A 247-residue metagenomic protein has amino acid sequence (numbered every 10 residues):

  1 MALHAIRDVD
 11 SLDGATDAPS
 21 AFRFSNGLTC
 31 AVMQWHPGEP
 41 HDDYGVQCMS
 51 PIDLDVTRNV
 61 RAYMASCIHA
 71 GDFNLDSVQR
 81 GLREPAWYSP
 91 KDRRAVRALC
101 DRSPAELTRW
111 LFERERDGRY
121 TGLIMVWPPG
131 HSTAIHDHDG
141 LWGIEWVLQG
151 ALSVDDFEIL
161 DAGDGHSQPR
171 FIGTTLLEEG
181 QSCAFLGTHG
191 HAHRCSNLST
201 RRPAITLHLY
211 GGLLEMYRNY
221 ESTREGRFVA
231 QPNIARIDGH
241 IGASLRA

Functional and structural regions predicted by a protein language model:
A2-R93: N-terminal leader/capping segments at the start of a protein or of a new domain
D101-P129: A short glycine-rich, His/Asp/Glu-containing loop-to-beta-strand
R114-Y120, H131-I144: A short beta-loop-beta micro-motif enriched in histidine and acidic residues
I124-H138, G187-G190: Conserved short histidine dyad/triad with adjacent acidic residue
G140-E158: Glycine- and acidic-residue-biased ligand/ion/polar-headgroup-sensing regions
I144, I159-G190: Short acidic-glycine-tyrosine-enriched beta hairpin
I144-W146, R201-M216: A short hydrophobic beta-strand segment most commonly corresponding to one strand of the jelly-roll/cupin
T188-L207: Ligand-binding loop in jelly-roll beta-barrel domains
